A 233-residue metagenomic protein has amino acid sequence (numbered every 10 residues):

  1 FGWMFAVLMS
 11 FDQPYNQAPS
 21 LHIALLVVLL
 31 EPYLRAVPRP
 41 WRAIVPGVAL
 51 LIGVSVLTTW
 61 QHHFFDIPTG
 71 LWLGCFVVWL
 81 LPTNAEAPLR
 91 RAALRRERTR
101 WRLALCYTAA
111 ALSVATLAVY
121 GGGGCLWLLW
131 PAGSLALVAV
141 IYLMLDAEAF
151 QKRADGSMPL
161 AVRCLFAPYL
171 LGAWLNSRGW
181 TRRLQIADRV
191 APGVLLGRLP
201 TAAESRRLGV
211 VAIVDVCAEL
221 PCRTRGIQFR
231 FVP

Functional and structural regions predicted by a protein language model:
F1-G47, I52, V78, P88-A92 (+4 more regions): Membrane-interface loops
W3-L8, W174-P233: Cysteine-based protein phosphatase catalytic domain of the PTP/DSP
S10-N16, V56-F65: Membrane-interface helix caps and helix-loop-helix hairpins in membrane proteins
L25-L26, H62-P82: Alpha-helical transmembrane segments that form the membrane-embedded catalytic/substrate-binding core of multi-pass
E31-V37, V77-A85, A118-G121, M144-L145: Structural signal for the C-terminal ends of transmembrane alpha-helices and the immediately following loop
G47-W60, A110-L117: Aromatic-anchored segments of alpha-helical transmembrane domains
E86-W101: Membrane-interfacial, low-structure loops and terminal tails that flank and connect transmembrane helices in multi-pass
A110-R182: RNA-binding accessory domains that recognize and position tRNA/RNA substrates
